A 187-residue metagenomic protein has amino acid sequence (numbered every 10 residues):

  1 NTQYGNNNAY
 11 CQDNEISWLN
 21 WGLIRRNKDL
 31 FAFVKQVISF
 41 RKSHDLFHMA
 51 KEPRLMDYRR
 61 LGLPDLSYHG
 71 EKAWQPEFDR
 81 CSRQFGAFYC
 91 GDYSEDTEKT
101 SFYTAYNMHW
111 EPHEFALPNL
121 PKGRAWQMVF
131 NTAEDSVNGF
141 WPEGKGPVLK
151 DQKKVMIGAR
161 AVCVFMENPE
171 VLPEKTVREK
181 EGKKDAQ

Functional and structural regions predicted by a protein language model:
N1-Q187: Carbohydrate-interacting/catalytic domains
